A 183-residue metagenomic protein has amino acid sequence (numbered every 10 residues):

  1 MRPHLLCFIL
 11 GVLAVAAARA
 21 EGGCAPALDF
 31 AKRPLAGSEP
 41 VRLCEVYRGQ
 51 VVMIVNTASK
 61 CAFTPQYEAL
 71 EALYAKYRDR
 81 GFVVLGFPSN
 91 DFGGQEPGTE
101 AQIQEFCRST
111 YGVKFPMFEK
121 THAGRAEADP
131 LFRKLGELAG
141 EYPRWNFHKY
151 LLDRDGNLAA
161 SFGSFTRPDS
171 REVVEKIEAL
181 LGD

Functional and structural regions predicted by a protein language model:
M1-H4: Positively charged n-region of N-terminal signal peptides that target proteins for export
C7-A16: Bacterial N-terminal signal peptides
A18-C24: Boundary at the C-terminal end of the N-terminal hydrophobic targeting segment
F30-V51, A72-Y77: A short beta-strand-turn-helix
R48-V52, D79-V83, Y111-P116, N146 (+1 more regions): Loop/turn elements at helix/coil->beta-strand transitions in domains of secreted/extracellular proteins
N56-K60: Amphipathic alpha-helical repeat scaffolds
F63-A128: Structural microenvironment flanking redox-active thiols in thiol-disulfide oxidoreductases
P130-D183: Thiol-/selenol-based redox modules, centered on thioredoxin-like and closely related oxidoreductase domains
